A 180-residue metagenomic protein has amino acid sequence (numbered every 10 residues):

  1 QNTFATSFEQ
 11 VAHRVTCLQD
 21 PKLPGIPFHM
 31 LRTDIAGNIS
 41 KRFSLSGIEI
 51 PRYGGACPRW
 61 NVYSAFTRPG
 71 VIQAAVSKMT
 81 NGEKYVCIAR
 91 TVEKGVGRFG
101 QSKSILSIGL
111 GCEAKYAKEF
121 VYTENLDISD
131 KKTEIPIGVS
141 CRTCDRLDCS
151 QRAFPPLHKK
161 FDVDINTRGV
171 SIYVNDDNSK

Functional and structural regions predicted by a protein language model:
Q1-L147, Q151-K180: Conserved binding/catalytic microenvironments
